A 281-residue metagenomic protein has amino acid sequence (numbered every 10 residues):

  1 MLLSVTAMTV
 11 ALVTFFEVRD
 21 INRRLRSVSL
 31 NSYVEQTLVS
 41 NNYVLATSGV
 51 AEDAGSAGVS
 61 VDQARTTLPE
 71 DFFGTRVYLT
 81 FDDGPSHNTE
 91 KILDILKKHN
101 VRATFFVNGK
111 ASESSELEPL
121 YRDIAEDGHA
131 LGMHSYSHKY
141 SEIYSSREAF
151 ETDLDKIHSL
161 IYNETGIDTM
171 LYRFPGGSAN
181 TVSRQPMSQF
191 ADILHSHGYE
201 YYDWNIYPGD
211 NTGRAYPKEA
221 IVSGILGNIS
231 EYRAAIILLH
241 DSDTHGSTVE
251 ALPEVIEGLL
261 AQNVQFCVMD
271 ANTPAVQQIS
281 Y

Functional and structural regions predicted by a protein language model:
M1-Y78, D94-A103, Y232-Y281: Terminal accessory/targeting
F15-F16, F72-F73, F81, F105-F106 (+5 more regions): Phenylalanine-focused residue identity feature
N31, N41, R76, D127 (+2 more regions): Intrinsically disordered, low-complexity segments enriched in small/polar residues
Y43-L45, G49-D168, P274: Active-site beta->alpha N-cap acidic-glycine motif
H138-L260, V264, A271-N272, Q277-Y281: Catalytic domains of cell-wall/extracellular-matrix polysaccharide-remodeling enzymes, centered on de-N-acetylation
